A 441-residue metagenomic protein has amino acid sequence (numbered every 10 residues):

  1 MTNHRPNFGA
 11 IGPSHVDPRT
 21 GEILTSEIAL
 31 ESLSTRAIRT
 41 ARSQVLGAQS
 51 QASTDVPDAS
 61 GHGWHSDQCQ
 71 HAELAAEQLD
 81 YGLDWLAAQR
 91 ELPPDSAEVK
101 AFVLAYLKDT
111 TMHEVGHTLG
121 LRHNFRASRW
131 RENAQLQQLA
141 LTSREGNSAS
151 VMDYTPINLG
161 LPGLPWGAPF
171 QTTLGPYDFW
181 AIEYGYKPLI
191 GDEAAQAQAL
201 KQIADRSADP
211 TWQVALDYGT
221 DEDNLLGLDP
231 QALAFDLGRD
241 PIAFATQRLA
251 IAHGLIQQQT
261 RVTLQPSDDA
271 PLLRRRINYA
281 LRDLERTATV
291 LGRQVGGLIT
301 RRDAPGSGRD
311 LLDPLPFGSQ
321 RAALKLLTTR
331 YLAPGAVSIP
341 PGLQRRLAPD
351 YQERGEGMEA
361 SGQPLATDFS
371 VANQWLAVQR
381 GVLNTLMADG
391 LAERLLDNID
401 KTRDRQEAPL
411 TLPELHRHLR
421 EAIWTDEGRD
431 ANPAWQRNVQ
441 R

Functional and structural regions predicted by a protein language model:
M1-T118, S143-N147, I157-G160: Metzincin-family zinc-dependent endopeptidase catalytic domain
M1-T2, G21-L30, L121, M152-Y154 (+3 more regions): Generic structural hydrophobic/aromatic packing signal, biased to beta-strands
S34, I38, R126-R129, N133: Alpha-helix termini
R90, E98-F102, S128-R441: Conserved catalytic/binding loops enriched for acidic/polar residues
V115-R131: Catalytic Zn2+-binding segment of zinc metalloproteases
